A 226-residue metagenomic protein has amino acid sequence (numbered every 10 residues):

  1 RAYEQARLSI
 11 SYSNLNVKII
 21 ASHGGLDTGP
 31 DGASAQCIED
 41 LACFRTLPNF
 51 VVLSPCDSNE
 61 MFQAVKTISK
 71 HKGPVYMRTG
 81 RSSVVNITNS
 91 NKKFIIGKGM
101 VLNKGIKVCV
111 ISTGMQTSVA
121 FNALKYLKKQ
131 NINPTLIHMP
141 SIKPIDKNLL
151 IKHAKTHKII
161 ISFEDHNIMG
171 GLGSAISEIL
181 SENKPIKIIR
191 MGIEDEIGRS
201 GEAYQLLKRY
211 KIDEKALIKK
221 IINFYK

Functional and structural regions predicted by a protein language model:
R1-K104, V108-C109, P134: Conserved thiamine diphosphate
T28-G29, G80-K226: Thiamine diphosphate
